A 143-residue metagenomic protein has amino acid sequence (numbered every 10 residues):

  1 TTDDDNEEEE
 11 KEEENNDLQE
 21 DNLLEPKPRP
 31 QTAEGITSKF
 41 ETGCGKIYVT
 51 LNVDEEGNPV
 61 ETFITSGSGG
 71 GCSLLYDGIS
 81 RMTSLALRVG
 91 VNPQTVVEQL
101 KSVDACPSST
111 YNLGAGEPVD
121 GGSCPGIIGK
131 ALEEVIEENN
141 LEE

Functional and structural regions predicted by a protein language model:
T1-E143: Long, C-terminal-biased catalytic regions of enzyme "large/alpha" subunits
